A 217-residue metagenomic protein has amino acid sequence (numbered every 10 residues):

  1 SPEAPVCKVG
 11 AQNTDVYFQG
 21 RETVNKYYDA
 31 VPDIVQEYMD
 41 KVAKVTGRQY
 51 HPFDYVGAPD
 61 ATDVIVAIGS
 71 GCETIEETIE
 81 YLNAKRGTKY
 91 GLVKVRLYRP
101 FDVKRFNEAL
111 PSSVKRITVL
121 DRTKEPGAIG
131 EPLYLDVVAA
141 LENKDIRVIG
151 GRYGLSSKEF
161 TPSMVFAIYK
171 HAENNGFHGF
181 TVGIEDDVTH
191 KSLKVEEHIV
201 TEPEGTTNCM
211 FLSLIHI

Functional and structural regions predicted by a protein language model:
S1-D54: Conformationally flexible catalytic loops at phosphate/diphosphate-handling active centers
I34-Y50, A67-I75, R96-V103: A general structural motif
D40-D63, L193-T206: Glycine-/acidic-rich phosphate or pyrophosphate-binding loops and their flanking alpha/beta elements
D60-R86, F101-F106: Redox- and metal-dependent alpha/beta enzyme cores, enriched for Fe-S-associated oxidoreductases and cofactor-handling
V93-P100, G150-G154: Short beta->alpha junction loops
R116-T201: Peripheral docking tails and interdomain loops at the edges of cofactor- or intermediate-handling domains
H216-I217: Conserved small/polar residues in nucleotide/adenosyl-binding loops
